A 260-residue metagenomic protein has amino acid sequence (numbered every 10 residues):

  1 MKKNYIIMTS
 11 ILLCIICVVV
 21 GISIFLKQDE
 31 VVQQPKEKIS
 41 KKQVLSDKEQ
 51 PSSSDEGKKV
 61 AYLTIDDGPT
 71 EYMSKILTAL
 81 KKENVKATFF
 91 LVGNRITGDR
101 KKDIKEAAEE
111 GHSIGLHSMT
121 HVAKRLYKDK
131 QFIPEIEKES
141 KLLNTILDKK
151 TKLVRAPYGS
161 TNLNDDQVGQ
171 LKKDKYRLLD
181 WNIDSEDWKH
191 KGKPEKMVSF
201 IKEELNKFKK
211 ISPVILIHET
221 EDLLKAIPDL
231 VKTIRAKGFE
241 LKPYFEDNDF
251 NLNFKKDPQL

Functional and structural regions predicted by a protein language model:
M1-Y62, T78-A87, K210-L260: Terminal accessory/targeting
L26-E30, T70, I96, T161 (+1 more regions): Generic "edge-of-domain/loop-turn" microfeature
E37-R125, Q131-T145, K150: Active-site beta->alpha N-cap acidic-glycine motif
A123-E240, F245-D247, F254-P258: Catalytic domains of cell-wall/extracellular-matrix polysaccharide-remodeling enzymes, centered on de-N-acetylation
